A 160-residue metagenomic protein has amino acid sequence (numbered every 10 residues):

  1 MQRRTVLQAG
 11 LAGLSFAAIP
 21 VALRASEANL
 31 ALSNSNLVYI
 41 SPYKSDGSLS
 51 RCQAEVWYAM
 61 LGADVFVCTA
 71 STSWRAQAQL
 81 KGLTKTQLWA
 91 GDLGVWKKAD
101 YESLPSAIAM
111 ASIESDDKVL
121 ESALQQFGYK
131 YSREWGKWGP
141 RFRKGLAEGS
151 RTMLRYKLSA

Functional and structural regions predicted by a protein language model:
M1, P20-S35: C-terminal segment of N-terminal export signals and the immediately downstream linker at the start of the mature
T5-A25: N-terminal export signals
S26-E27, Q53-A54, T72-W74, P140: A generic local structural motif
E27-A28, K44-S45, P140-K144: Short, P/G- and charge-enriched loop/turn segments at secondary-structure junctions
N36-S71, L88, S106: Short beta-strand segments
W74-T152: Short, structured beta-strand-loop surface elements
Y156-A160: Short beta-strand-to-coil "C-cap" segments at the C-terminal boundary of structured domains/repeats, marking
